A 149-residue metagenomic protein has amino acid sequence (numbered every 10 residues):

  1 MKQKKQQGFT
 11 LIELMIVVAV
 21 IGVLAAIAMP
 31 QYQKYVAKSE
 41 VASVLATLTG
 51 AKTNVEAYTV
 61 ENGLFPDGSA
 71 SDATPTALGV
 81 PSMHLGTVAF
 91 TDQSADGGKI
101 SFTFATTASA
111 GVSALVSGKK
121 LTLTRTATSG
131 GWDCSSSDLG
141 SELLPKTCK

Functional and structural regions predicted by a protein language model:
M1, L24-I27, G50, A57 (+3 more regions): Alpha-helical protein-protein interaction elements
M1-T10, P75-M83: Short secondary-structure boundary segments
K2-T47: N-terminal single-pass transmembrane signal-anchor helix
K4-Q7, N54, S101, L121: Residue-level detector of intrinsically disordered/flexible regions characterized by low predicted structural confidence
M15-V18, T49, S82, A89: Generic low-complexity, intrinsically disordered sequence content enriched in small uncharged/hydrophobic residues
I16, Q31-K34, V44, L48 (+4 more regions): Generic hydrophobic/packing signal
A37-D67: Membrane-proximal N-terminal amphipathic helix
T59-K149: Periplasmic/extracellular, small/polar-rich flexible segments of pilin-like filament-forming proteins
